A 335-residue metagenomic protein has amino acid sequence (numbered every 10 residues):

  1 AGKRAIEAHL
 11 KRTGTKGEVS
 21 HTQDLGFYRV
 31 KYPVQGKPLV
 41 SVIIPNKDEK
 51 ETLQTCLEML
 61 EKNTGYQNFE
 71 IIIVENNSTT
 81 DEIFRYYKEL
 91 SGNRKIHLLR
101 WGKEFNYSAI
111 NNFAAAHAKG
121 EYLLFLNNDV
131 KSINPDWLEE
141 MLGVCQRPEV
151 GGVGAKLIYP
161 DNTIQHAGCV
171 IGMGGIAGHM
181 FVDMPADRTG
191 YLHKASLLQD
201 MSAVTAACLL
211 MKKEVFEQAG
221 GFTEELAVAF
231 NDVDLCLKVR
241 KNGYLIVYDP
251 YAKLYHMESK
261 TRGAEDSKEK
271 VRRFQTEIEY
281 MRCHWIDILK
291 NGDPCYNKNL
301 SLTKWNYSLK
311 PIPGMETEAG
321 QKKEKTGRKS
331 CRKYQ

Functional and structural regions predicted by a protein language model:
G2-V40, D161, M173-D200, I246 (+1 more regions): C-terminal, non-catalytic tails of nucleotide-sugar-dependent glycosyltransferases
I6, W137-M141, A195-G220, E225-Y255: A short, conserved alpha-helix in the catalytic core of glycosyltransferases
P38-I43, E70, D234: Cell-envelope/extracellular polymer assembly enzymes that use nucleotide-activated donors
E58-N68: Short, acidic, metal-binding catalytic loop of nucleotide-sugar glycosyltransferases
I73-Y86, K103, K131: A conserved acidic beta->alpha catalytic loop
W101-A118: Glycine-rich, basic loop-to-helix element that forms the pyrophosphate-binding segment of sugar-nucleotide handling
L123: Short aromatic/hydrophobic "clamp" motif used to bind/position activated sugar donors
V130-I176: Conserved donor NDP-sugar-binding/catalytic core segment of glycosyltransferases
